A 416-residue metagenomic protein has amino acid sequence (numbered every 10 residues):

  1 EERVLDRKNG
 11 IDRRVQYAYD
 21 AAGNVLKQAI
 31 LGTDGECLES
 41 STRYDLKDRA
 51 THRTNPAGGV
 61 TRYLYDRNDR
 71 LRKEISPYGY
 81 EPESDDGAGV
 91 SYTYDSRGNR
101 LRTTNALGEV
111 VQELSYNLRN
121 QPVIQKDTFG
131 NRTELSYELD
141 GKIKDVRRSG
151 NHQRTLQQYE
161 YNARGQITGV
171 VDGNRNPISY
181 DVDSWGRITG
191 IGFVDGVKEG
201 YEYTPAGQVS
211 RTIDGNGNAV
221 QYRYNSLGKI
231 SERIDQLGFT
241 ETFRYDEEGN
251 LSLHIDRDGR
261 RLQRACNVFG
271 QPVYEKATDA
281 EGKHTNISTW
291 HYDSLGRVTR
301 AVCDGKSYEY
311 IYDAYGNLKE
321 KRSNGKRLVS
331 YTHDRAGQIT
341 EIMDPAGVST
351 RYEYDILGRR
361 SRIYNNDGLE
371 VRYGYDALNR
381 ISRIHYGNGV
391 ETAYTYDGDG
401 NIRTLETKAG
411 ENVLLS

Functional and structural regions predicted by a protein language model:
E1-D172, N176-F193, V197-D214, N218-D235 (+5 more regions): Beta-strand elements of repeat-based all-beta scaffolds
